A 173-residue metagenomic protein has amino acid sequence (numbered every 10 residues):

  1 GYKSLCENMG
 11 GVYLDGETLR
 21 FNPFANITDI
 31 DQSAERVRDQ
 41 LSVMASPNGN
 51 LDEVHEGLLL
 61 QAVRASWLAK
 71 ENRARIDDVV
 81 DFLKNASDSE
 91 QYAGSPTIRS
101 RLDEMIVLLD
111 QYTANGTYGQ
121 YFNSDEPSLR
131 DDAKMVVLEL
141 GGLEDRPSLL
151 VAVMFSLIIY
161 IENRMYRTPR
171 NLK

Functional and structural regions predicted by a protein language model:
G1-K173: P-loop NTPase motor domains
